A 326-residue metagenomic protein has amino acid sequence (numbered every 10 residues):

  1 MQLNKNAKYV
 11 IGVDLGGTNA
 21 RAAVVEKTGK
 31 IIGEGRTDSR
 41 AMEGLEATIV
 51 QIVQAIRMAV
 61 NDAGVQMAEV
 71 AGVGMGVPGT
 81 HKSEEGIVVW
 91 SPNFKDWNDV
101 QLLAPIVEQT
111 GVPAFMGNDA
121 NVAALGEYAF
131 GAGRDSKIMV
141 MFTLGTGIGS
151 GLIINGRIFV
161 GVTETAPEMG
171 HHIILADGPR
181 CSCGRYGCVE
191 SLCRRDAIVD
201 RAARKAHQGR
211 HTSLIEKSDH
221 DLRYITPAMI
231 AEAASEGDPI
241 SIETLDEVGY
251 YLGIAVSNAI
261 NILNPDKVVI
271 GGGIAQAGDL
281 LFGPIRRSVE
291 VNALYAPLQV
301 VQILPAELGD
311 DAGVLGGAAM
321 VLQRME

Functional and structural regions predicted by a protein language model:
M1-G72, S83-I87, A104-V112, G126-S136 (+2 more regions): ATP-binding/phosphotransfer module of carbohydrate and carboxylate kinases, centering on a glycine-rich
D14, G74-P78, G117, M141-G147 (+1 more regions): Short beta-strand segments
T18-N19, A120-V122, T146-G149, A176: Conserved A3 ("GATE") glycine/threonine-rich loop of ANL adenylate-forming enzymes
G35-T37, P92, V162: Short hydrophobic alpha-helix segments
D38-A41, D96-W97, A166-E168: A short acidic/small-residue loop/turn micro-motif
G86-W97: A charged helix-plus-loop insertion that forms the helical arch/lid used to bind and gate nucleic-acid substrates
N93-K95, F115-N121, M141-L144, L304-D310: Active-site nucleophile and cofactor-binding loops and adjacent substrate-binding regions of central metabolic enzymes
L152-M169: Short, charged low-complexity linear segments at domain edges
